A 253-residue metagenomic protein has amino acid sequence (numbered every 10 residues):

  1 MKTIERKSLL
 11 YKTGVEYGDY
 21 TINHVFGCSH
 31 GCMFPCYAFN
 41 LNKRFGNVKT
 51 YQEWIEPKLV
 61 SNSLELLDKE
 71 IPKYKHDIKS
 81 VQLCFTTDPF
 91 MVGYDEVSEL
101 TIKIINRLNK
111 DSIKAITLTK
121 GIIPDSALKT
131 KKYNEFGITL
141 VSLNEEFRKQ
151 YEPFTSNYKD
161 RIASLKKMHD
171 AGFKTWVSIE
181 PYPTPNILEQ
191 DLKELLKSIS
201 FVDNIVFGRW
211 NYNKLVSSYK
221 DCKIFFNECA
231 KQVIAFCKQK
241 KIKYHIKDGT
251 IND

Functional and structural regions predicted by a protein language model:
M1-S29, M33-S80: N-terminal [4Fe-4S]-dependent radical SAM core
K12, F26, C84-F85, I138 (+2 more regions): Pocket-edge structural micro-motifs
F34-Y37, F90, F173, Y244: Aromatic side chains
S63-F236: Conserved AdoMet/S-adenosylmethionine-binding subsite of the radical SAM
T119-G121, P181, K240-D253: Acidic carboxylate-rich catalytic motifs and surrounding loops in phosphoryl-/glycosyl-chemistry enzymes
